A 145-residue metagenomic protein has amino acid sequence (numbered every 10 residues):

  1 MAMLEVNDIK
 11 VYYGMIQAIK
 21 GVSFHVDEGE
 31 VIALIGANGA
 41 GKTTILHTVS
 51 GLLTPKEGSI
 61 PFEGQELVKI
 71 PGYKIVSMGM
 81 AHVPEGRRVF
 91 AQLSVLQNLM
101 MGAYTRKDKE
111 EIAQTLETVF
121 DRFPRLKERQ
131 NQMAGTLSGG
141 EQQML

Functional and structural regions predicted by a protein language model:
L4-V6, I19: Conserved structural motif at the start of ABC-family nucleotide-binding domains
G14, I70, V95-Q114, R122-K127: ABC-type ATPase nucleotide-binding domains, specifically the catalytic core motifs of the NBD
I32-A33, H82: Short beta-strand immediately N-terminal to the Walker A/P-loop
I35-A37: The feature captures the beta-strand-to-loop junction immediately N-terminal to the Walker
S50: Helix-to-loop junction immediately C-terminal to a conserved catalytic motif
G58-E66, M78, I112-L116: Conserved ABC transporter NBD signature motif
M133-L137, E141: Conserved ABC ATPase signature
